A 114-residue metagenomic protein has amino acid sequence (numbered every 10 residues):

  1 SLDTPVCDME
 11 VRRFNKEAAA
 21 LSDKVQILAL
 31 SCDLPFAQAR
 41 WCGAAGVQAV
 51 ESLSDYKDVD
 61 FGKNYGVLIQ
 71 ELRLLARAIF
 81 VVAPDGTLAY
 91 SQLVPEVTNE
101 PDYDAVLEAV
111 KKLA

Functional and structural regions predicted by a protein language model:
S1-A114: Chalcogenol-based redox active-site neighborhoods
